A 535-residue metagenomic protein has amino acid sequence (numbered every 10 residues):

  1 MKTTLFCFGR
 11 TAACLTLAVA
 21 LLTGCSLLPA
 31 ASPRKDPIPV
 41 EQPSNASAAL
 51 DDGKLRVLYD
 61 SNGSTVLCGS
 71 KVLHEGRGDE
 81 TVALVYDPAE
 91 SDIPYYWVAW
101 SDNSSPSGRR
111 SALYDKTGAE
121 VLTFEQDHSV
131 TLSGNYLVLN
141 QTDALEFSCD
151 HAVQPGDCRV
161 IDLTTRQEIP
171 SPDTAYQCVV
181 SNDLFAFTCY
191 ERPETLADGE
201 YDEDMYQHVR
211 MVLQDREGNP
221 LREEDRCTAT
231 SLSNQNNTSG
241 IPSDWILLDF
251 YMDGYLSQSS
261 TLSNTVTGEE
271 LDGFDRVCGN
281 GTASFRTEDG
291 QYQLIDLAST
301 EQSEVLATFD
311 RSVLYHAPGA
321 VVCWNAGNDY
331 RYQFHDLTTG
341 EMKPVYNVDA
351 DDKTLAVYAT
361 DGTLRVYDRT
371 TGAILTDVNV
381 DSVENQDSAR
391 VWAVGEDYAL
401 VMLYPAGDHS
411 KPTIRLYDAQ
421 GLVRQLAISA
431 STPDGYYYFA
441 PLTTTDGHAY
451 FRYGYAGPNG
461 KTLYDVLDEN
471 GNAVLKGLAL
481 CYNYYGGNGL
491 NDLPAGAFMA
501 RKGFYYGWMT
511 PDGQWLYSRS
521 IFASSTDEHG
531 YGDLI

Functional and structural regions predicted by a protein language model:
K2-A13: Bacterial N-terminal signal peptides that target proteins for export
C7, A31-S32: Intrinsically disordered, low-complexity regions enriched in serine, threonine, proline and polar/charged residues
T23-G24: C-terminal motif of bacterial Sec signal peptides marking the signal peptidase cleavage site
L27: Short, conserved catalytic or interaction motifs in soluble domains
P33-I535: Residue-level detector of conserved, function-critical positions
